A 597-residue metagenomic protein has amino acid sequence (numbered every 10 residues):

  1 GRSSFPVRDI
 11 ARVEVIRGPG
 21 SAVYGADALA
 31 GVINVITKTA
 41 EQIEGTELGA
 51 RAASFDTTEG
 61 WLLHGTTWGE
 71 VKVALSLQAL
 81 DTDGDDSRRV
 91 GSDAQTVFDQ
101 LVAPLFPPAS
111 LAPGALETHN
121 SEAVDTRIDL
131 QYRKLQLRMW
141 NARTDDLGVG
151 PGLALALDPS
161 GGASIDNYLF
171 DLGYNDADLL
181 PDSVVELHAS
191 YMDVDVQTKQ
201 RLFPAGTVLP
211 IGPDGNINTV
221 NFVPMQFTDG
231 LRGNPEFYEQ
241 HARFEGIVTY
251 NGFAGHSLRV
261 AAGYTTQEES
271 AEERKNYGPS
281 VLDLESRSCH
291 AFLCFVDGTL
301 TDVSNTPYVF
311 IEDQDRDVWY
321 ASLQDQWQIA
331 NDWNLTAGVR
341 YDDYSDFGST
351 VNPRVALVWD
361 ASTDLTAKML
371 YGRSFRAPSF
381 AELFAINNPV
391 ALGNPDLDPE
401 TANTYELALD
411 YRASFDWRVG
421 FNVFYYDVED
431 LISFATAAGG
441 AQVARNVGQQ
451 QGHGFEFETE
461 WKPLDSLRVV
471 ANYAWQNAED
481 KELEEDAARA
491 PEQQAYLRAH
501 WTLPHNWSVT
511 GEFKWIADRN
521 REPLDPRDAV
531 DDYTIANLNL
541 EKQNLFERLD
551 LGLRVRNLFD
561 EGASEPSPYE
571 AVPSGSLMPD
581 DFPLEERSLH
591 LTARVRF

Functional and structural regions predicted by a protein language model:
G1-R17: Short acidic/polar hinge/loop motifs at secondary-structure boundaries that mediate gating or recognition
A22, N34, Q42, G49-R51 (+3 more regions): Periplasmic-side early beta-strands and strand-to-turn transitions of outer-membrane beta-barrels
V71-V73, R133-M139, L180-V185, G255-L258 (+6 more regions): Repeated loop/turn-to-beta-strand initiation elements of outer-membrane beta-barrel proteins
D83-R88, E429, D518, K542-F597: C-terminal beta-signal and adjacent terminal beta-strands/loops of Gram-negative outer-membrane beta-barrel proteins
D86, H119-A123, L137-V184, M192-P224 (+1 more regions): Flexible loop and strand-edge segments within Gram-negative outer membrane beta-barrel domains
A163-D178, F310-R316, R373-G420, F424-V428 (+5 more regions): Outer-membrane beta-barrel signature, preferentially recognizing the C-terminal barrel domain of Gram-negative
E239-H241, T249-E269, P279-S280, C289-L293 (+3 more regions): Structural signature of Gram-negative outer-membrane beta-barrels, strongest in the C-terminal barrel of TonB-dependent
Q328-L335, G420-D427, R445-P523, R594-R596: Gram-negative outer-membrane beta-barrel transporters
